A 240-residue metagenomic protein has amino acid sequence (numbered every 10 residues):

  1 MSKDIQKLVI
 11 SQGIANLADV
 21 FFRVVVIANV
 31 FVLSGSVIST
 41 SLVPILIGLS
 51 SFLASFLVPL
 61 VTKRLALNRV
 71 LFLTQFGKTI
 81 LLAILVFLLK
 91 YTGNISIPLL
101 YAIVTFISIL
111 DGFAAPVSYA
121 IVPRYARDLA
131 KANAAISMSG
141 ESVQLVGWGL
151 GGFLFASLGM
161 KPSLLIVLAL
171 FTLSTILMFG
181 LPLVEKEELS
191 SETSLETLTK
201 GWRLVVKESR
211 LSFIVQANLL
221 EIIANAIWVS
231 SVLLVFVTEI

Functional and structural regions predicted by a protein language model:
M1-Q6, V184-Q216: Juxtamembrane intracellular "pre-TM" segments in multi-pass secondary transporters
K7-R23, I47-T62, L71-T79, L99-A156 (+2 more regions): Substrate-agnostic recognition of the 12-TM MFS/MFS-like secondary transporter fold
V25-S34, L85-T92, V146-I166, L234 (+1 more regions): Transmembrane alpha-helix termini and helix-breaking/packing motifs in multi-pass membrane transporters
S36-P44, L100: Juxtamembrane helix-start elements in MFS-like secondary transporters
G77-L85, L170-S174: MFS 12-TM fold signature
F87-I103: Helix-loop junctions at membrane interfaces in 12-TM secondary transporters
A120, R124-Y125, L164, L170-E192: Helix-loop junctions on the cytosolic side of multi-pass membrane transporters, especially the intracellular loop
M160-P162, R203-I240: A single, central transmembrane helix in multi-pass transporters
